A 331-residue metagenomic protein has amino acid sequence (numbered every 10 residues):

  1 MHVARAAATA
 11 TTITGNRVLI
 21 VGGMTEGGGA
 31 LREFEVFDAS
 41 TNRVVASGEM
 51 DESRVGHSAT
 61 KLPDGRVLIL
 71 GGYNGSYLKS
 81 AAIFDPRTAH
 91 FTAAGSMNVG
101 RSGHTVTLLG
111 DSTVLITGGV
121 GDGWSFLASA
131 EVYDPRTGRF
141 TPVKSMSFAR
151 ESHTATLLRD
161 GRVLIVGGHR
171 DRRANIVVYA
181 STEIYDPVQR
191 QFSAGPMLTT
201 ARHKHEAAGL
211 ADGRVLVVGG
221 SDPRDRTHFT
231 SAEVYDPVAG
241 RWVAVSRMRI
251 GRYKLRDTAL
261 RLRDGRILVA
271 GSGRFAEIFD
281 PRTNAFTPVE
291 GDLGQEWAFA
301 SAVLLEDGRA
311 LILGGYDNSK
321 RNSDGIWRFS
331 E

Functional and structural regions predicted by a protein language model:
M1-E331: Kelch-like beta-propeller repeat domains
